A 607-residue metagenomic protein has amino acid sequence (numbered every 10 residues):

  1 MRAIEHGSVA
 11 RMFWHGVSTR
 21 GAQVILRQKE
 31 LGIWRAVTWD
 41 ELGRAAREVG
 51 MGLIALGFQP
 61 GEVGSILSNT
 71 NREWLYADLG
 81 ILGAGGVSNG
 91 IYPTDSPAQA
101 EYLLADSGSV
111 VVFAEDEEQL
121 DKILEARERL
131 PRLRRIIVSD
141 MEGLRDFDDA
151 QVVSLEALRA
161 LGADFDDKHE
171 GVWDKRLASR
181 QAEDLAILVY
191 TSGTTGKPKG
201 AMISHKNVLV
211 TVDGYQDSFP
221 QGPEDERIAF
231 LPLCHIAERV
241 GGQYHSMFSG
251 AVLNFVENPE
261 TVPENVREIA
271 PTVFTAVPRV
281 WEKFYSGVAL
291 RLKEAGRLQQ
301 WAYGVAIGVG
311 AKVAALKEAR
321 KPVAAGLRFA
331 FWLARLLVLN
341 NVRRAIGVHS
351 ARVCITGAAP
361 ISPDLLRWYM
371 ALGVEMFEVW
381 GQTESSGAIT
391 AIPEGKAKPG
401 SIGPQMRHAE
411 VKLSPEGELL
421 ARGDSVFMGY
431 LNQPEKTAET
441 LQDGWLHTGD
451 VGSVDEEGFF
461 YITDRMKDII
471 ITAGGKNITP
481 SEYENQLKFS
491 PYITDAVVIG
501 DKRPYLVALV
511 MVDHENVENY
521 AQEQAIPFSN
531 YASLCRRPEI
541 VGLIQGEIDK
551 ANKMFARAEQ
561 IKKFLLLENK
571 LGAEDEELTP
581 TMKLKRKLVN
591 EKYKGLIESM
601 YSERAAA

Functional and structural regions predicted by a protein language model:
A22, A157-Y190, K197, P220-E226: Conserved pre-ATP/AMP-binding loop-to-beta segment of ANL
I25-L79, S96-E101, S154-R159, I203-H205: Conserved AMP-binding/adenylate-forming core of the ANL superfamily
A36-D40, A178, A186-V212: Conserved AMP-binding A3 loop
E62, D95-E128, T211-I228, P259-V273 (+1 more regions): Conserved ATP-dependent adenylate/AMP-binding module captured primarily in the ANL superfamily
G83-L161, L543, D549: Structural core segment of the AMP-binding/adenylate-forming
L209-A229, L233-L339, S350, E375: Conserved AMP-binding/adenylation subdomain of ANL enzymes
Q405-T472, F489: Conserved ATP-binding/catalytic segment of the ANL
D495-V498, V541, Q545-A607: Conserved C-terminal "lid"/linker of ANL adenylate-forming enzymes
